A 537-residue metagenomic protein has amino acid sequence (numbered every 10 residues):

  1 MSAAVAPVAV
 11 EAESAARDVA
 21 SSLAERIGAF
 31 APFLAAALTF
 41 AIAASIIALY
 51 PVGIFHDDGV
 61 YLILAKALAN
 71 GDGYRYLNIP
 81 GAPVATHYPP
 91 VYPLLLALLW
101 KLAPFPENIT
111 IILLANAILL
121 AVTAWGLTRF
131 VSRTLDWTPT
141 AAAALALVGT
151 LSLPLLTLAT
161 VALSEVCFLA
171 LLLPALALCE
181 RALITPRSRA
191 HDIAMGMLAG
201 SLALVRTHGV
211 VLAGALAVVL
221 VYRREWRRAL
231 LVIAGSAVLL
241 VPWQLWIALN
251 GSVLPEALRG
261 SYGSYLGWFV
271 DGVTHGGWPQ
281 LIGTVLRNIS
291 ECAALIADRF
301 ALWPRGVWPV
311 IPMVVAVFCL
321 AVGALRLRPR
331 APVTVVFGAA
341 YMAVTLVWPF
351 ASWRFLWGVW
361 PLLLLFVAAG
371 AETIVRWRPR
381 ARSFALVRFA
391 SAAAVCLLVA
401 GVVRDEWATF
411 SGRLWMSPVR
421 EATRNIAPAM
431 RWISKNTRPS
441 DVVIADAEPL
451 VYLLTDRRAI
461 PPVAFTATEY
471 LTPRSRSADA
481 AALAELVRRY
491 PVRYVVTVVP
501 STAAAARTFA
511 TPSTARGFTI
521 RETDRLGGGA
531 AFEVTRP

Functional and structural regions predicted by a protein language model:
V5-D18, R181-T185, V211-A237, Q244-L245 (+3 more regions): Perimembrane helix-loop-helix junctions
P32, A143-A144, I193, M197 (+4 more regions): Signature aromatic-anchored transmembrane alpha helix within multi-pass, membrane-resident enzymes that catalyze glycan
A43, L145-L147, H191-R206, A213-L220 (+2 more regions): Membrane-interface alpha helices of multi-pass inner-membrane proteins
H56, I111-L119, A144-P174, C179 (+2 more regions): Multi-pass, polyprenyl lipid-linked donor-dependent membrane glycosyltransferases
P90, L94, L102-V122, A143 (+3 more regions): Loop-to-helix entry region of an early transmembrane alpha helix in multi-pass inner-membrane enzymes
L114-D136, P174, F318-V322: Transmembrane-helix motifs of polytopic, lipid-linked glycan transferases
S290-R330, A339-M342, T373: Hydrophobic, aromatic-rich transmembrane alpha-helices and their immediate juxtamembrane boundary segments
T409-P439, D446-Y490, V495, T502-G527: Extracytoplasmic
